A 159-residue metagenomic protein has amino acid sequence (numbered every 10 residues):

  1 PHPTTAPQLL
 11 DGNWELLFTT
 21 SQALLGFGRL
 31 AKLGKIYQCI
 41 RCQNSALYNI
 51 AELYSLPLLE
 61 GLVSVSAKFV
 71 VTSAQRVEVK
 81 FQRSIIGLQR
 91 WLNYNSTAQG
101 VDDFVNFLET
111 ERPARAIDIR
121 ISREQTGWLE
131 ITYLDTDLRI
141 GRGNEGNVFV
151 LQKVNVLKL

Functional and structural regions predicted by a protein language model:
P1-L159: Soluble ligand-binding/transfer domains with enclosed cavities or grooves
